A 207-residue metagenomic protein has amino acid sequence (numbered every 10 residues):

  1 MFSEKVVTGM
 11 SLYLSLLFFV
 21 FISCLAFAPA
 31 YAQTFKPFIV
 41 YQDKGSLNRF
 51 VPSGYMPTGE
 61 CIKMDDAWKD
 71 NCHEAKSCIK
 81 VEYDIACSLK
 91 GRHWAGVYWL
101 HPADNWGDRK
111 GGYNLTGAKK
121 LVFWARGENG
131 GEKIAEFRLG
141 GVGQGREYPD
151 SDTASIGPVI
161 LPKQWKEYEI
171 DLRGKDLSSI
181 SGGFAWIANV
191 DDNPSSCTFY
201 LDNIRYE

Functional and structural regions predicted by a protein language model:
M1-L12: N-terminal secretory signal peptides that target proteins for export/translocation
T8, A26-A28: Ala/Thr-enriched low-complexity intrinsically disordered regions
Y13-A26: Bacterial N-terminal signal peptides
Y31-E207: Beta-rich carbohydrate-recognition modules and glycan-binding surfaces
